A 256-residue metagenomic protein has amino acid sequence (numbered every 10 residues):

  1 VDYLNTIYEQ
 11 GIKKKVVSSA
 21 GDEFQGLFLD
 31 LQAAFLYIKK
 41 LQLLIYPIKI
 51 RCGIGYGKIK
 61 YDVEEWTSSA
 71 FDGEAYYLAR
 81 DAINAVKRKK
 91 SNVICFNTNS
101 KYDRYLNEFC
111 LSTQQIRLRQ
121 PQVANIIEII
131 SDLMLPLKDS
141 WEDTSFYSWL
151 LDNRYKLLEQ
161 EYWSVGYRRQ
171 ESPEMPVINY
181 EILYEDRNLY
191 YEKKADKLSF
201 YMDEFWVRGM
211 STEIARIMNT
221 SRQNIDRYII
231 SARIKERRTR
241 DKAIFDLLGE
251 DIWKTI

Functional and structural regions predicted by a protein language model:
V1-I256: Regulatory and interdomain segments flanking nucleotide-handling catalytic cores in signaling/defense enzymes
